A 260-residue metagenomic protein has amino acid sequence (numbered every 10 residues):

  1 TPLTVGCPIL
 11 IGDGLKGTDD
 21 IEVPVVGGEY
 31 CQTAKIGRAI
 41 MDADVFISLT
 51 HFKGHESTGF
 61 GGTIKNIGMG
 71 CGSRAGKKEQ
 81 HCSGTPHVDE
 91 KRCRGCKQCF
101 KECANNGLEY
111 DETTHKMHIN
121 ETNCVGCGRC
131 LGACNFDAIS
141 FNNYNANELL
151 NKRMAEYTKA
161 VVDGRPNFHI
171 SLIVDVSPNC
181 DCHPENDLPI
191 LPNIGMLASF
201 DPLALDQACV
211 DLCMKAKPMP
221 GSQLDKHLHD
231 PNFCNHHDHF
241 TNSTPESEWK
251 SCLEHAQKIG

Functional and structural regions predicted by a protein language model:
T1-G260: Extended, low-polarity segments enriched in aliphatic/aromatic residues
